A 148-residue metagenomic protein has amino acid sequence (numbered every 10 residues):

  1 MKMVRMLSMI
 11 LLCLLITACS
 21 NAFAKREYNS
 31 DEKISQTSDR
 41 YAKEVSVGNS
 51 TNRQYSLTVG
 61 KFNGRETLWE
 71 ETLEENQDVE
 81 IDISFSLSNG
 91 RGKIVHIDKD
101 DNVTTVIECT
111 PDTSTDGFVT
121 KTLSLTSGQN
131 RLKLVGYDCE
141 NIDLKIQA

Functional and structural regions predicted by a protein language model:
L15-A18: C-terminal motif of bacterial Sec signal peptides marking the signal peptidase cleavage site
F23-E71: Transition segment at domain starts
L68-V79, T122-S127: Extracellular and analogous surface-interaction loops
Q77-L87: A short beta-strand element within beta-rich, extracytoplasmic domains of secreted/secretory-pathway proteins
L87-R91, Y137-E140: Short proline/glycine-enriched turn/loop motifs at strand-loop junctions of beta-rich domains
N89-I107, Q147: Short, surface-exposed beta-strand/strand-loop-strand elements in extracellular ectodomains
T105-T126: Extracellular carbohydrate recognition and processing domains and analogous Trp-centered ligand-binding platforms
V135-A148: Edge beta-strands of jelly-roll/beta-sandwich modules across compartments, strongly enriched in secreted/luminal
